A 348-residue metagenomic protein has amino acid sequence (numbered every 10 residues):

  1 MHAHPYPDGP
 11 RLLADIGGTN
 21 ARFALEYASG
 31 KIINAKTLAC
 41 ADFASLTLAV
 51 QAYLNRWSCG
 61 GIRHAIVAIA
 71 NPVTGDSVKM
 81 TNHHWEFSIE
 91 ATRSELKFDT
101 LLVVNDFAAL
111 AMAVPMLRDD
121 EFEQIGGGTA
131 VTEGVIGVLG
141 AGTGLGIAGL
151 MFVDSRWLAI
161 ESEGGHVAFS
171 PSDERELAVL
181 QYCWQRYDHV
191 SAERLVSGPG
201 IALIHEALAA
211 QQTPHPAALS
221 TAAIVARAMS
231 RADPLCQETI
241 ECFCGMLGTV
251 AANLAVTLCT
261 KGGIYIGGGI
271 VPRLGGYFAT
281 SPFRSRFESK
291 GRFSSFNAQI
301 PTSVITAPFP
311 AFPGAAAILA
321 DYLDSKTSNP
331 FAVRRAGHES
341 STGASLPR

Functional and structural regions predicted by a protein language model:
M1-R56, G60, A178-R348: ATP-binding/phosphotransfer module of carbohydrate and carboxylate kinases, centering on a glycine-rich
R11-D15, I62-I66, L102, G128 (+2 more regions): Short glycine-aspartate micro-motif
A21, P72-T74, G144-A148, L203 (+1 more regions): Short, acidic Gly/Pro/Ser/Thr-rich loop/turn segments
Y27-A28, M80-H83, L117-D119, F152-S155 (+2 more regions): Short, glycine/charged-enriched secondary-structure capping and boundary segments
W57-V103, A108-E121, V138, R273-G276: Short beta-strand-loop/turn "lid" adjacent to the catalytic site in phosphate-handling enzymes
T100-V131, A222-P234, E238-C244, T249: ATP-dependent carbohydrate kinase catalytic cores
F107, T143, G269-I270: Active-site metal-binding loops of divalent metal-dependent hydrolases
Q124-A192, G275-G276, P282-E288, R292-N297: Glycine-rich phosphate-binding loop of actin/hexokinase-like ATP-binding domains
